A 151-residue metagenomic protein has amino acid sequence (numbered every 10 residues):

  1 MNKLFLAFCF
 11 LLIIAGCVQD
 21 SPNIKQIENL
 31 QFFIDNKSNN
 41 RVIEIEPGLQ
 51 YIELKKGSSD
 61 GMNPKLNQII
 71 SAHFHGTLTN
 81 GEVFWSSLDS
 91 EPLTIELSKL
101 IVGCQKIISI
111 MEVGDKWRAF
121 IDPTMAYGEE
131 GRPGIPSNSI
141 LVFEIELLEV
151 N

Functional and structural regions predicted by a protein language model:
L4-F5, C9, C17-N151: Cross-family detector of peptidyl-prolyl cis-trans isomerase
